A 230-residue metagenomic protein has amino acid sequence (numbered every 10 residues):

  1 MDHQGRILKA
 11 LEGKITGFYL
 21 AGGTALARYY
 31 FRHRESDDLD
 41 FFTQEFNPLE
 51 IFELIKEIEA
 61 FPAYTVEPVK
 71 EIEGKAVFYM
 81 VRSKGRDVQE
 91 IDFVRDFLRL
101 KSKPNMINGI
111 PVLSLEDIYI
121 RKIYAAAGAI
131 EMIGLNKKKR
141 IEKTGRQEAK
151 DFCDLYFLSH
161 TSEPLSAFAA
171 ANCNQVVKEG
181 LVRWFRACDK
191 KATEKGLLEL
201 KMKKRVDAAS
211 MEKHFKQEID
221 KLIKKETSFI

Functional and structural regions predicted by a protein language model:
M1-I230: Compositionally biased terminal segments of proteins
